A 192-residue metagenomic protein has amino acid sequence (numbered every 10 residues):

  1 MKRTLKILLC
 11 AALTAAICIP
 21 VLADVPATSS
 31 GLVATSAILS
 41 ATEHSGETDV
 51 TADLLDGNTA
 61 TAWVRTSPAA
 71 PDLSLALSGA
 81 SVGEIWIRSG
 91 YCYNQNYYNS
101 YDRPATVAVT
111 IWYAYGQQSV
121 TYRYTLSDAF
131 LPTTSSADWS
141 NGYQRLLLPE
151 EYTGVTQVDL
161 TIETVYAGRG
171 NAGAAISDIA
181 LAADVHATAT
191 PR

Functional and structural regions predicted by a protein language model:
M1-L8: Bacterial N-terminal signal peptides that target proteins for export
C10-P20: Bacterial N-terminal signal peptides
D24-A76, N99, A187-R192: Disordered, acidic Ser/Thr/Pro-rich linker "stalks" and the adjacent N-terminal cap of the next globular domain
S67-D72, Y93-A187, P191: Trp- and acidic/polar-enriched beta-sheet ligand-binding modules for extracellular glycan and matrix recognition
A69-A70, L77-W86, G154-V155: Extended extracellular/luminal ectodomain segments enriched in beta-structured repeat modules
A80-N99: A short beta-strand element within beta-rich, extracytoplasmic domains of secreted/secretory-pathway proteins
